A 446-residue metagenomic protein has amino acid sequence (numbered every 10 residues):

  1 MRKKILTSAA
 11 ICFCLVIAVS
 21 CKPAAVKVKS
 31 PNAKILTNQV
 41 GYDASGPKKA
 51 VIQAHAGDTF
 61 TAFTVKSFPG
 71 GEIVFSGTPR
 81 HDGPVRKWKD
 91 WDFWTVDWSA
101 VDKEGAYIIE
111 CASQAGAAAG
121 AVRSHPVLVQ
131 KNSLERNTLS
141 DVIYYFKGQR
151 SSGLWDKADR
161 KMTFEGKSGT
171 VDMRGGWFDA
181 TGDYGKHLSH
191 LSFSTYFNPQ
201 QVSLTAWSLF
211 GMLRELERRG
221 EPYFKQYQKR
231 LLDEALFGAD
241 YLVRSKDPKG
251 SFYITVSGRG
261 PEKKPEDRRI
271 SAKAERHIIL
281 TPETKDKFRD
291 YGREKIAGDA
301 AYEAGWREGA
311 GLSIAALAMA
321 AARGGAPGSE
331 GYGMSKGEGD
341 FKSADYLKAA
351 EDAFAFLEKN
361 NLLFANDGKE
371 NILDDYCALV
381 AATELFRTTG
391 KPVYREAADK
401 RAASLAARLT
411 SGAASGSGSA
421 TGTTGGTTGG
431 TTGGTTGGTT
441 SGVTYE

Functional and structural regions predicted by a protein language model:
M1-A9: Bacterial N-terminal signal peptides that target proteins for export
A9-A18: Bacterial N-terminal signal peptides
I17-K29: Bacterial Sec-dependent signal peptides at the C-terminal "C-region" and cleavage site
K29-L36, A44, F60-W91, A100-A119 (+4 more regions): Glycan-recognition and catalytic cores of secretory/periplasmic carbohydrate-active enzymes
L36-N38, K49-H55: Short edge beta-strand/loop segments characteristic of extracellular beta-sandwich folds
G41: Active-site- or binding-pocket-proximal scaffold segments within functional domains
W94-V96: Short strand-edge motifs at loop-to-beta-strand transitions and within beta-strands of extracellular beta-rich domains
